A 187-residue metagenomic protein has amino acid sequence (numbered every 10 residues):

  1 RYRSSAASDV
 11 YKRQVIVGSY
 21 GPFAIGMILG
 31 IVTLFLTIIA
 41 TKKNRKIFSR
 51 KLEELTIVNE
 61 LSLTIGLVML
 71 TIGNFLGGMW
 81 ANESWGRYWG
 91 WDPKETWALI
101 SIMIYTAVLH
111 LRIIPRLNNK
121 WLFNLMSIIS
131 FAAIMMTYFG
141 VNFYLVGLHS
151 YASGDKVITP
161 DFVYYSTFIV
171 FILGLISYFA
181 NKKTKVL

Functional and structural regions predicted by a protein language model:
R1-A7, Y11: Single conserved hydrophobic/aromatic residue that forms the stacking wall/gate of nucleotide- or nucleobase-binding
V15, P22, L29, S62 (+5 more regions): Hydrophobic residues within membrane-embedded alpha-helical segments of Major Facilitator Superfamily
V15-T33, A98-L111, F162-N181: Hydrophobic cores of alpha-helical transmembrane segments in multi-pass inner/ER membrane proteins, independent
L29-R50: Conserved, charged catalytic cores of large soluble enzymes
I38, I176-L187: Membrane-interface capping segments at transmembrane-helix boundaries
K46-I72, K120-Y138: Interfacial and helix-entry/exit segments of alpha-helical transmembrane bundles in multi-pass inner-membrane proteins
I47, W85-Y88, L109-F123: Alpha-helical transmembrane segments
F75-T96, V141-G154: Interfacial helix-loop-helix junctions of multi-pass membrane proteins
